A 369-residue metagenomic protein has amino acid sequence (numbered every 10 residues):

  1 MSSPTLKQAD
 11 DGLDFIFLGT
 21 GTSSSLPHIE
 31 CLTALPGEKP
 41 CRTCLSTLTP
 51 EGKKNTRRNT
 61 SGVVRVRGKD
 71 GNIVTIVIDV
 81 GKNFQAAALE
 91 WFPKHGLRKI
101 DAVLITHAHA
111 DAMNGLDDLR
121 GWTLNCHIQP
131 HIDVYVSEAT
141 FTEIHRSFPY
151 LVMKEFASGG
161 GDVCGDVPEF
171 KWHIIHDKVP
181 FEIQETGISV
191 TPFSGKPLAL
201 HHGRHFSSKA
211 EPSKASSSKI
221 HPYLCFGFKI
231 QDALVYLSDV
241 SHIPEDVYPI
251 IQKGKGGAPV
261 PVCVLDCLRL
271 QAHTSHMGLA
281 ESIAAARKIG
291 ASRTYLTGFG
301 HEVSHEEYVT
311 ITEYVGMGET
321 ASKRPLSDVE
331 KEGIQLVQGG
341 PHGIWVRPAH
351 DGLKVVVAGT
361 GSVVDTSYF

Functional and structural regions predicted by a protein language model:
S2-W91, H95, G165-P249, H350-F369: Core dinuclear metal-dependent hydrolase active-site scaffold
F15, I144, T294: Residue-level signal for inorganic ion chemistry
R67-V77, G81-V136, G257, P261: Active-site metal-binding motif and surrounding structural segment of the metallo-beta-lactamase
I78, T106, L237-S238, L265 (+1 more regions): Active-site flanking residues adjacent to catalytic metal/cofactor-binding acidic residues
H95-R98, P168, T186-I188, G256-A258 (+2 more regions): Structured loop/turn residues at beta-strand edges in well-structured enzyme cores
I128-I132, E138-W172, S304, T310: Active-site neighborhood of divalent metal-dependent phosphoester bond hydrolases
V152-I175, V179-F181, T320-G340: Short mixed-charge
P244-F369: Binuclear metal-ion centers of metallo-dependent hydrolases, dominated by the metallo-beta-lactamase
